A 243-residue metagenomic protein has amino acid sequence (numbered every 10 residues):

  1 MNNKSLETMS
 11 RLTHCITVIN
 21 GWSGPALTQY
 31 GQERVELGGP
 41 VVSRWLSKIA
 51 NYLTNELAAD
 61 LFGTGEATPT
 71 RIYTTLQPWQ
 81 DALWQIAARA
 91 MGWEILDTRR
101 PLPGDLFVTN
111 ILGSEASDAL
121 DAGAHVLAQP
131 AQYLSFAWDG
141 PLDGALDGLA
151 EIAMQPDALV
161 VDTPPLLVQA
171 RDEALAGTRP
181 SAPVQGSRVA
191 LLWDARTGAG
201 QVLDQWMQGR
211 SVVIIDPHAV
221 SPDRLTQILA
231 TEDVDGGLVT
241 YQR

Functional and structural regions predicted by a protein language model:
M1-L6, L127, Y133-T163: Flexible, non-catalytic linker and terminal segments flanking ANL/adenylate-forming cores
M1-S23, A59-E66, E232-D235, T240-R243: Actinobacteria-biased recognition of intrinsically disordered, low-complexity terminal regions
H14-G38, A150-A176: AMP-dependent adenylate-forming
T17, I86-A88, S117-A119, F136 (+3 more regions): Hydrophobic/aromatic ligand-binding patch that stacks against planar heteroaromatic rings of cofactors or nucleotides
Y30, V41-Y52: Conserved N-terminal alpha-helix of the aminotransferase class I/II PLP-enzyme fold
Y52-W93, T98-P101, P183-G209, I214: Conserved AMP-binding/adenylate-forming
E94-D121, Y133-G144, G177-R188, A219-R243: Conserved ATP-dependent adenylate/AMP-binding module captured primarily in the ANL superfamily
